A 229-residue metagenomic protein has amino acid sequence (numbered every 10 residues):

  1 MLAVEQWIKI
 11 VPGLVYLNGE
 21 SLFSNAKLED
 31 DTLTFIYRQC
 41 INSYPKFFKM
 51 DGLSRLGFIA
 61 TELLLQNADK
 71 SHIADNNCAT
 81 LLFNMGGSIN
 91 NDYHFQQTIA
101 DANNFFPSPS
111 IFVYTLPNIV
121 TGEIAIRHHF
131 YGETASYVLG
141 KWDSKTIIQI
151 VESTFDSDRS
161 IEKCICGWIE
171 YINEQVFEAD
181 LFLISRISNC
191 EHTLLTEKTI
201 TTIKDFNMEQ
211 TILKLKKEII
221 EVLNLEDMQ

Functional and structural regions predicted by a protein language model:
M1-Q229: Conserved "HGTGT" condensation-loop signature of ketosynthase/thiolase-family condensing enzymes that catalyze
